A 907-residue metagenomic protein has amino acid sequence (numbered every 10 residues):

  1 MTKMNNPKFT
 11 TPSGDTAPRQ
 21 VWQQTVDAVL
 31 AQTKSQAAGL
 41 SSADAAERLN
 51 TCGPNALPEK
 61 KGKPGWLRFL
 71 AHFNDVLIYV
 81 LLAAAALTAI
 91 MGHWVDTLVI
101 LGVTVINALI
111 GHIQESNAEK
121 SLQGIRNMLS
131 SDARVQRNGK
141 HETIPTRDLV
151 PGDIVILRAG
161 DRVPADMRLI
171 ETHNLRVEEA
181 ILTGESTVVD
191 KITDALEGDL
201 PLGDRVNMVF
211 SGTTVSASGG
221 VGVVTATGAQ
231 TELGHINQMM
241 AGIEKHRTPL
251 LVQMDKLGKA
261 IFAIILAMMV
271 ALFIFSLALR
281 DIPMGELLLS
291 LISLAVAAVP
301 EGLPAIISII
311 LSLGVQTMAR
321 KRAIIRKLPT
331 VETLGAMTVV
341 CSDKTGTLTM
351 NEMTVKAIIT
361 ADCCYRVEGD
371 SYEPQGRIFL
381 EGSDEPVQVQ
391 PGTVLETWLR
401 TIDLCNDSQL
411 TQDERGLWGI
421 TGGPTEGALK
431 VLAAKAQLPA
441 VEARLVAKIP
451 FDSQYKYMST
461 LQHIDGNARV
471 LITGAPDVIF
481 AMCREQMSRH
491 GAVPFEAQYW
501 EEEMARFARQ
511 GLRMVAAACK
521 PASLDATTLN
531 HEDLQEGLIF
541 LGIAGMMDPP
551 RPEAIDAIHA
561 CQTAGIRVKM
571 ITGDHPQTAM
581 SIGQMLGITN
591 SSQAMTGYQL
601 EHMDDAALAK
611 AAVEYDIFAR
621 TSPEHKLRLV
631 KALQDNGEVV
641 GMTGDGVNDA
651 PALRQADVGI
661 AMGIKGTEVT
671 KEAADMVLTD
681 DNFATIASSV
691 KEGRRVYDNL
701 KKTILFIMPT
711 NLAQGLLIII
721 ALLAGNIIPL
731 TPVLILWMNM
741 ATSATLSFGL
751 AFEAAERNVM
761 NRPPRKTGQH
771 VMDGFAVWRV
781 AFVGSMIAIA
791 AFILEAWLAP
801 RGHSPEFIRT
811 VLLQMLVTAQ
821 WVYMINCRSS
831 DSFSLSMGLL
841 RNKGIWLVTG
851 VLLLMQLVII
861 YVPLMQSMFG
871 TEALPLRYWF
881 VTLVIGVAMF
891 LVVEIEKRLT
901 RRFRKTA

Functional and structural regions predicted by a protein language model:
M1-N761, V771-M772, S785, A796 (+2 more regions): Conserved cytosolic headpiece of P-type ATPases
L734-M738, E806-M815: Loop-to-helix transition at the N-terminal end of transmembrane alpha-helices
T742, I787-A788, T810-M824: Generic alpha-helical transmembrane segments
K766-S785, P805-V811: Membrane-water interface at loop-to-transmembrane-helix junctions
L794-W797, R801, P805, V817: C-terminal substrate-binding/catalytic lobe of Rossmann-fold NAD(P)-dependent dehydrogenases
C827: A C-terminal functional module that forms or caps the active site or interfaces directly with catalytic machinery
